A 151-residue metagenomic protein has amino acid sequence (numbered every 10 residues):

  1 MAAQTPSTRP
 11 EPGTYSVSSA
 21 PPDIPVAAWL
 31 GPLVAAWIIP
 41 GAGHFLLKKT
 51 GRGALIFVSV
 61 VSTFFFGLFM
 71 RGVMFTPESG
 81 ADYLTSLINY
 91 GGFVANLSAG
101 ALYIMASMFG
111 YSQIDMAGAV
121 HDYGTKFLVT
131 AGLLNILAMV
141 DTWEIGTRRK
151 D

Functional and structural regions predicted by a protein language model:
A2-L33, I56-D151: Transmembrane helix recognition focused on a "late"/terminal membrane span
A36-G41: Hydrophobic, membrane-inserted alpha-helices
F45-L55: Membrane-interface helix starts
